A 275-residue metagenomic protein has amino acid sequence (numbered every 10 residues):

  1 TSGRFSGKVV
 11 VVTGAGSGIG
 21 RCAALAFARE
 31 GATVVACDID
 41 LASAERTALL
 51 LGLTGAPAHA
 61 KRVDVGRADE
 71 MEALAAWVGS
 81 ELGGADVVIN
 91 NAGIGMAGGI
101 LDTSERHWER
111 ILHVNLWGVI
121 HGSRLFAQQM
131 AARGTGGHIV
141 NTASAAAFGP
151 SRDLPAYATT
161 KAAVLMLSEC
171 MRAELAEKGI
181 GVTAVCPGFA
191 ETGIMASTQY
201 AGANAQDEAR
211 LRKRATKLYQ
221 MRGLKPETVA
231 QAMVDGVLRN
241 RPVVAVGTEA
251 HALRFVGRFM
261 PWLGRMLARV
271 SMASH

Functional and structural regions predicted by a protein language model:
S2-V35: Canonical Rossmann dinucleotide-binding motif of NAD(H)/NADP(H)-dependent dehydrogenases/reductases, specifically
A32-R46: Conserved glycine-rich Rossmann-like NAD(P)H-binding loop of the short-chain dehydrogenase/reductase
L41-A42, K61-A73, E105: The beta1-alpha1 cofactor-binding region of Rossmann-like NAD(H)/NADP(H)-dependent oxidoreductases
G99-I100, S104-L112: Substrate-binding pocket helix/loop in short-chain dehydrogenase/reductase
S123, T160: Active-site helix of classical SDR
S144: Residue(s) in the substrate-gating loop at a strand-loop-helix junction that position the organic substrate next
E177-T248: SDR active-site lid
